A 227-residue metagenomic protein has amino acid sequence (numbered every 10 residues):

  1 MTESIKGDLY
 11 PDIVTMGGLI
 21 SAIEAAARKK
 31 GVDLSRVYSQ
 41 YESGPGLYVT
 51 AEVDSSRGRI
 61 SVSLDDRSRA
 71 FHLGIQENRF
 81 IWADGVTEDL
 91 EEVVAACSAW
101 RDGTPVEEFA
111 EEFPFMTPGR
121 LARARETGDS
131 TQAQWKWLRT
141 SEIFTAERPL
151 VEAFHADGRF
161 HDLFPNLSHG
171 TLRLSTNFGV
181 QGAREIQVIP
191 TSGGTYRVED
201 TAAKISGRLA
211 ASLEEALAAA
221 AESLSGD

Functional and structural regions predicted by a protein language model:
M1-T50, V106-G179: Negatively charged, low-complexity tracts enriched in Asp/Glu with abundant Ser/Thr
E3, R184-I186, L224: Contiguous interface-forming segments/domains that mediate binding rather than catalysis
R28-I60, I75-E77, L90, K204-D227: Hydrophobic/basic alpha-helical segments enriched in Actinobacteria
D54-A95, L174-A211: Intrinsically disordered, low-complexity regulatory segments enriched in Ser/Thr/Pro and charged residues
R79, C97, Q132-Q134: Intrinsically disordered regions, especially transient/low-confidence alpha-helical propensity segments and coil-helix
W82, W100, W135-W137: A residue-identity detector for tryptophan
T87-A122, A203-D227: Mixed-charge, Lys/Arg-enriched low-complexity segments
